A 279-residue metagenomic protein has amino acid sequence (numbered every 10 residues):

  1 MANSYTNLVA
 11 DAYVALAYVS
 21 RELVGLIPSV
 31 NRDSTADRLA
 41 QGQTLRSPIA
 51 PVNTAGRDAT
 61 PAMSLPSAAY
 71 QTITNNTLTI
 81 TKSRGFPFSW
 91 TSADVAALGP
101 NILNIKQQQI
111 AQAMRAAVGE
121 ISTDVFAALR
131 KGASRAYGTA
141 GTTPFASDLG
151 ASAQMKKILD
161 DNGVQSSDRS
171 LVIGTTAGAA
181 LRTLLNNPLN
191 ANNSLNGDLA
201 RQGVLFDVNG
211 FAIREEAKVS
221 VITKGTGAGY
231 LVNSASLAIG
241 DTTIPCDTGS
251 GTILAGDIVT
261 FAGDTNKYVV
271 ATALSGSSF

Functional and structural regions predicted by a protein language model:
M1-I80: N-terminal "assembly arms/tails" that initiate or stabilize quaternary assembly in self-assembling proteins
S29-D33, M155-I158, D198-A200: Glycine-rich, charged/polar anion/phosphate-binding loops that engage phosphate groups from diverse ligands
D33-A36, T139-G150, D247-G251, S277: Surface-exposed ligand/attachment interfaces on beta-rich extracellular proteins
T35-Q41, P51-T54, L149-L181: Short, low-complexity, charged/polar segments at coil/turn and helix-coil boundaries
S47, T77-D148, D160-A177, Q202-E215 (+2 more regions): Long, contiguous amphipathic alpha-helices that act as assembly "spine/axial" helices in icosahedral shell and virion
A55-D58, F88, L98, A180-T183 (+1 more regions): Short helix/loop capping segments that flank catalytic or ligand/cofactor-binding pockets
D148-Q154, A238-T243: Short linear interaction motifs
A180-F279: Autoprocessing Asn-cyclization modules and mimics
